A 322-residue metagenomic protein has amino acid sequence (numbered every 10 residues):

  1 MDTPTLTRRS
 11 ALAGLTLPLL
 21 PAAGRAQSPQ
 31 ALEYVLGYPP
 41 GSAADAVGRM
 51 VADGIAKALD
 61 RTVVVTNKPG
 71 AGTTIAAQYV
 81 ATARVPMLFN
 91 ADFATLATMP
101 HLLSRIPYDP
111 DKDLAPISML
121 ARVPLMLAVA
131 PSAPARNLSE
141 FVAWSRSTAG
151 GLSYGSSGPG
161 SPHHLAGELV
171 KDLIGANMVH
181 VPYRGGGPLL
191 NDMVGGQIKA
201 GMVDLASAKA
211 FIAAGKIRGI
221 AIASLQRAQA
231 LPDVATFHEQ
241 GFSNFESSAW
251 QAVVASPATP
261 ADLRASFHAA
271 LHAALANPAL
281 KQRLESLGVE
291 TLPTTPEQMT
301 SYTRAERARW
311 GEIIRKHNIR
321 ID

Functional and structural regions predicted by a protein language model:
D2-P18: N-terminal secretory signal peptides and thylakoid transit peptides that target proteins across membranes
P21-A23: N-terminal signal peptide c-region/cleavage motif recognized by signal peptidases
A26-K112, G151, A176-K199, P293 (+1 more regions): N-terminal (or domain-start) structured segment
P29-Q30, D172-L173, A213, E239 (+1 more regions): An extracytoplasmic/periplasmic, membrane-proximal ligand-sensing/linker region
T82-M87, H101-P188, F237, W250-Q282: Hinge/capping helix and adjacent helix->loop/strand transition within the periplasmic-binding protein
T95-R105, H164, K171-L173, A200-V234: A ligand-binding cleft/hinge motif common to bilobed small-molecule-binding domains
R122, A208-A276, A305-A308: C-terminal lobe and pocket-closing loops of periplasmic/extracytoplasmic Venus-flytrap solute-binding proteins
